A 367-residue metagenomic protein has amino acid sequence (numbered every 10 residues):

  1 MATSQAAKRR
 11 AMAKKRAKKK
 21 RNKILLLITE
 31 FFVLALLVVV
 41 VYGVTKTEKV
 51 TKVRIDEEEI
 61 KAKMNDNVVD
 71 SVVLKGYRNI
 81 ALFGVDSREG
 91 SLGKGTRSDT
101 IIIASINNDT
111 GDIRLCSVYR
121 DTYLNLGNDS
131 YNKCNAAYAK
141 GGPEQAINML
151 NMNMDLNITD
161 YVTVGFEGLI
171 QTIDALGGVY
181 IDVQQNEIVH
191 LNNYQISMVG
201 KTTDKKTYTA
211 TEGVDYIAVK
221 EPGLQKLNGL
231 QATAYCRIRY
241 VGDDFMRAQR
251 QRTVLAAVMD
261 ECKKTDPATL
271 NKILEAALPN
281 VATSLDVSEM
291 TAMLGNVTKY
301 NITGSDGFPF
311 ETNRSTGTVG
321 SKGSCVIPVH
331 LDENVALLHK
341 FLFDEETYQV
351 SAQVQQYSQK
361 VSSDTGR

Functional and structural regions predicted by a protein language model:
T3-G111, A292-G295: Entry/capping segment at the start of metal-dependent catalytic domains with acidic active-site entry clusters
M64-D70, Y77, L126, N280-R367: C-terminal solvent-exposed extensions
V73-N79, V85, G93-R97, G127 (+7 more regions): Solvent-exposed, acidic/flexible segments
K75-R78, T96-I101, T110-V118, D129 (+7 more regions): Extracytoplasmic
E89-L92, N132-K140, D155-D160, P222 (+4 more regions): Second-shell loop/turn segments in exported
S98-T100, Y131, P143-N151, F166-I170 (+7 more regions): Extracytoplasmic/secreted envelope proteins and their assembly/folding machinery, especially bacterial periplasmic
K140-D204, A210, S284-D286, M290: Amphipathic, coiled-coil-like alpha-helical scaffolding segments used for oligomerization/assembly
D174-T269: Flexible, polar/acidic helix-loop-strand segments at domain edges
